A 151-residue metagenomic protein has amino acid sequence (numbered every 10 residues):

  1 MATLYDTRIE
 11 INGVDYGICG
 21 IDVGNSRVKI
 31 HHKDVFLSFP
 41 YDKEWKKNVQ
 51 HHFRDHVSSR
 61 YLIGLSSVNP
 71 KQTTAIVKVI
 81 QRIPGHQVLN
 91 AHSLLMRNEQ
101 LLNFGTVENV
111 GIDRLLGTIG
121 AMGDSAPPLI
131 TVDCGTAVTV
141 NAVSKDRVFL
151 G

Functional and structural regions predicted by a protein language model:
A2-D34, A121, P128-D146: Gly/Thr-rich phosphate-binding beta-strand-loop-beta motif of the actin/hexokinase/Hsp70
R27, L65-A75: Glycine-rich phosphate-binding loops at beta-strand->alpha-helix junctions
H31-E44, L101-T106: Glycine-rich phosphate-binding "P-loop"
E44-K47, L94-E99: A short acidic, often aromatic-flanked loop/helix-cap motif at beta-alpha or helix-coil junctions that lines enzyme
V49-L62: Phosphate/pyrophosphate-binding loops at sites that engage ATP/ADP/AMP, CoA/4′-phosphopantetheine, polyphosphate
S59-N69, L89-N90: Short glycine-rich phosphate-binding loop at a beta-alpha junction
A75-P84: Short, aromatic/basic amphipathic alpha-helical patches
N90, E99-G151: Phosphate-binding/catalytic loop of phosphoryl-transfer enzymes
